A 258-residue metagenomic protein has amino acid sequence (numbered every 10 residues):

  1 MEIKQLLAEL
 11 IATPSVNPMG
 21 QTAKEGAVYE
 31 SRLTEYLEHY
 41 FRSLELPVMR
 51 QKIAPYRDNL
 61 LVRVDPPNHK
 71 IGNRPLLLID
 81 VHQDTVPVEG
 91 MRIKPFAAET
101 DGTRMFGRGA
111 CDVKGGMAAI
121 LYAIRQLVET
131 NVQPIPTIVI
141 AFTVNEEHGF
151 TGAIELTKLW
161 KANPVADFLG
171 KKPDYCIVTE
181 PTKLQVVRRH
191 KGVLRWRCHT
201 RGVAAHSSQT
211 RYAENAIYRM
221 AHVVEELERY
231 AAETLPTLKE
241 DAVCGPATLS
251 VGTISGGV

Functional and structural regions predicted by a protein language model:
M1-A110, E129-P134: Acidic/His- and Gly-rich active-site-bordering loop/insert found across diverse amide/peptide-bond hydrolases
Q51-I53, T143, I254: Conserved beta-strand termini and adjacent loop/short-helix elements that scaffold enzyme active sites in alpha/beta
N59, P95, T137, V193-R195 (+1 more regions): Broad gene-expression machinery/nucleic-acid interaction feature
P75-L77, T103-R104, V139, D174-I177 (+1 more regions): Structural motif
I79, E99-T151, T200, R211-A231: Alpha-helical metal-binding/catalytic segments enriched in His/Glu/Asp
V113-K114, A118-R195: Acidic/histidine-rich catalytic neighborhood of metal-dependent amide-processing enzymes
K161-V258: Midchain, well-structured core segments that form catalytic/ion-binding scaffolds
